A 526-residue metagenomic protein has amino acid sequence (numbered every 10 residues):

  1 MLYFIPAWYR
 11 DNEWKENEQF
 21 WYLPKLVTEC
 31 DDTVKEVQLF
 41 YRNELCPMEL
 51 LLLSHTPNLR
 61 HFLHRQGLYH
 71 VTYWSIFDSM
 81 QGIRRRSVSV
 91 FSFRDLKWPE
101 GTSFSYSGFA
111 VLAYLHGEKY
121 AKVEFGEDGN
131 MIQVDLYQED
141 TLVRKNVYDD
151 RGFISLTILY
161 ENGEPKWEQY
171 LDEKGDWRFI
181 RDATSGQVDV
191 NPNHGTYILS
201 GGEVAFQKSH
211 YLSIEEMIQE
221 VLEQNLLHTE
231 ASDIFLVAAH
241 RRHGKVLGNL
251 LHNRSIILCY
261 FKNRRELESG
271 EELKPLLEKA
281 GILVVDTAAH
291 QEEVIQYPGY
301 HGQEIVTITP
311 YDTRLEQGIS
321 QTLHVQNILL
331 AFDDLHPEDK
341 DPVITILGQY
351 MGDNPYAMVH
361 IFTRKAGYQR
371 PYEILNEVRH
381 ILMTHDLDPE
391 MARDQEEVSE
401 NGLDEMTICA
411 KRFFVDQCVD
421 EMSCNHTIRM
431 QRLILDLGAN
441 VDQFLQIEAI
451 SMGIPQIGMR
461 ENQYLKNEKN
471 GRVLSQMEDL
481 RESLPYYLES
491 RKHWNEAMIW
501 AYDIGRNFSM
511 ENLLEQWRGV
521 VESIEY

Functional and structural regions predicted by a protein language model:
M1-H228: Long terminal accessory regions outside catalytic cores
V221-T229, N263-I282: Membrane-proximal helix-turn-helix segments that form the acceptor-binding/catalytic region of lipid-linked
E272, L276-G302: A short, active-site helix/loop in glycosyltransferases that binds the activated sugar's phosphate group
I282-D286, Q303-T313, K411-V419, I457 (+1 more regions): Short acidic-hydrophobic, aromatic-tinged amphipathic segments that line or gate anion-handling sites
T307-S399: Conserved catalytic-core segment of nucleotide-activated headgroup transferases in glycan assembly
V398-L445: Donor nucleotide-activated moiety binding/catalytic core segment of transferases that use nucleotide-activated donors
M430, I434-N495, Y502-I504: Catalytic binding pocket for nucleotide-activated donors in carbohydrate/polymer assembly enzymes
M510-Y526: C-terminal alpha-helical cap of glycosyltransferases
